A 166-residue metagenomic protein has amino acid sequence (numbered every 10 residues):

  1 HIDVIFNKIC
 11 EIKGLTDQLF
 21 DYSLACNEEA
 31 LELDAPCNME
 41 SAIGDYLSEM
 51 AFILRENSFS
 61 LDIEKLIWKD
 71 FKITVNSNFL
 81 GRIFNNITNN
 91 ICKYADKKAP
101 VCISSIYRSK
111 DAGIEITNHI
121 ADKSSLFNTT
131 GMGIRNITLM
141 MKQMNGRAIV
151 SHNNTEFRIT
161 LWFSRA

Functional and structural regions predicted by a protein language model:
N7-I12: Short alpha-helical segment of the dimerization/phosphotransfer core of two-component systems
N27-E32, D70-V75: Conserved micro-motifs of the catalytic ATP-binding
I53-E64: Short conserved segments within the C-terminal catalytic ATPase subdomain
N90-C92: Short helix-loop "hinge" at the ATP-lid/N-box region of the Bergerat-fold HATPase_c
K98-K110: Short beta-strand/loop element within the Bergerat-fold HATPase_c
I114-M132: Glycine-rich/acidic phosphate-handling loop/turn and adjacent ATP-lid/helix of nucleotide-binding kinase/ATPase domains
M141-K142: Detector for a conserved hydrophobic position within an alpha-helical segment of the HATPase_c
G146-R147: Conserved glycine-rich
